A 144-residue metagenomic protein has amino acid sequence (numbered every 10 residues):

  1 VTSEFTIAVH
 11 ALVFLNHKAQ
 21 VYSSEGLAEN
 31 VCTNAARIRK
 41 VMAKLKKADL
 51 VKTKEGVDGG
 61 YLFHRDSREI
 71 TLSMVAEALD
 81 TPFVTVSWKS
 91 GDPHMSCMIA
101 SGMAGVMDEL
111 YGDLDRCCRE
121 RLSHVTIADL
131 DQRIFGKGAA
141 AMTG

Functional and structural regions predicted by a protein language model:
V1-T33: N-terminal helix-turn-helix DNA-binding core of bacterial DNA-binding proteins
H10-V13, S73-E77, E120: Generic alpha-helical structural context detector
A36: Key DNA-contact positions within bacterial/archaeal DNA-binding proteins
V41-K46: Basic amphipathic alpha-helical segments that dock to polyanions
A48-H64: Beta-hairpin "wing" of winged helix-turn-helix
S67-D92, M107, Y111: Conserved segment of winged-helix/HTH DNA-binding domains
G91-G144: C-terminal regulatory/oligomerization modules of transcriptional regulators
